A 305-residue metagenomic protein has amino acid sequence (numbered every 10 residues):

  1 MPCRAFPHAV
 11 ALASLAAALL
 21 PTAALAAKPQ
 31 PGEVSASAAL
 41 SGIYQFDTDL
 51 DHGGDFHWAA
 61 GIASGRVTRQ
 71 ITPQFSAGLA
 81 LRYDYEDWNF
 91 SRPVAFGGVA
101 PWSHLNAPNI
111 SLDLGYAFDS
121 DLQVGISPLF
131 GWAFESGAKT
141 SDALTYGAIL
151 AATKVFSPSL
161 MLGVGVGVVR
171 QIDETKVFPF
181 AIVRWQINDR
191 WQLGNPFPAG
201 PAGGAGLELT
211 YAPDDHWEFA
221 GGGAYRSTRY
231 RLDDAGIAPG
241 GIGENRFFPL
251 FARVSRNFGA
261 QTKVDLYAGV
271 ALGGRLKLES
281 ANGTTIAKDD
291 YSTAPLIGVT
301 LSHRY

Functional and structural regions predicted by a protein language model:
L25-P93, N195-F197, F219, D233: Short glycine/proline- and aromatic-enriched beta-strand/turn motifs that initiate or cap beta-hairpins
P29, V67-R69, L114-Y116, K154 (+5 more regions): Residue-level signature of outer-membrane beta-barrel architecture
L40-T48, Y83-N89, F130-S136, V166-I172 (+4 more regions): Transmembrane beta-strands of outer-membrane beta-barrel pores
T48-G53, V94-A100, W132-A138, G167-V169 (+4 more regions): Extracellular loop and loop/strand-boundary signature of outer-membrane beta-barrel proteins
G53-A59, V99-N106, K139-L144, Q171-T175 (+3 more regions): Replace "Gram-negative outer membrane beta-barrel proteins" with "bacterial and organellar outer membrane beta-barrel
A59-G65, N106-L112, P128-W132, L144-L150 (+4 more regions): Hydrophobic, lipid-facing positions within transmembrane beta-strands of outer-membrane proteins
P73-L79, S120-I126, P158-V164, R190-G194 (+2 more regions): Repeated loop/turn-to-beta-strand initiation elements of outer-membrane beta-barrel proteins
F180-R190, A252-F258, D289-Y305: Outer-membrane beta-barrel "beta-signal"
